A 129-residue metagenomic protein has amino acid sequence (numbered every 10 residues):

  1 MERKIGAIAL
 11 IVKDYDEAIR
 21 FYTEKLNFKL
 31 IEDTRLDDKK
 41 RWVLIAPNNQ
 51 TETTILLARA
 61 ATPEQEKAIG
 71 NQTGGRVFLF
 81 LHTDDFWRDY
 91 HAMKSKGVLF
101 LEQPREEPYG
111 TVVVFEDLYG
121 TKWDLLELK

Functional and structural regions predicted by a protein language model:
M1-A7, K29-H82, Y90-L118, L126-K129: Vicinal oxygen chelate
V12-Y15, L36-D38: Conserved beta-strand-loop-alpha-helix junction that forms the acyl-donor binding cleft
D14-Y15, D84-W87: Helix N-cap motif at beta-to-alpha junctions
A18-T23, M93, G120: Conserved active-site tyrosine of GNAT-family acetyltransferases
